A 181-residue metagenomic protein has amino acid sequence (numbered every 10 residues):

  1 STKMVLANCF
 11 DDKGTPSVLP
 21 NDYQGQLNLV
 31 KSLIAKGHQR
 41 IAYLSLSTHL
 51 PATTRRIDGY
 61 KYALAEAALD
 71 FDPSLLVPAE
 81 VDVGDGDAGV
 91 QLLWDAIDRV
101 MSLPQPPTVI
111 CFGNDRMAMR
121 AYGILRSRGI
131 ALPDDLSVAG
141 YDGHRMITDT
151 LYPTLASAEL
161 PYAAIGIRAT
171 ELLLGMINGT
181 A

Functional and structural regions predicted by a protein language model:
T2-A181: Bacterial carbohydrate/catabolite-sensing allosteric modules
